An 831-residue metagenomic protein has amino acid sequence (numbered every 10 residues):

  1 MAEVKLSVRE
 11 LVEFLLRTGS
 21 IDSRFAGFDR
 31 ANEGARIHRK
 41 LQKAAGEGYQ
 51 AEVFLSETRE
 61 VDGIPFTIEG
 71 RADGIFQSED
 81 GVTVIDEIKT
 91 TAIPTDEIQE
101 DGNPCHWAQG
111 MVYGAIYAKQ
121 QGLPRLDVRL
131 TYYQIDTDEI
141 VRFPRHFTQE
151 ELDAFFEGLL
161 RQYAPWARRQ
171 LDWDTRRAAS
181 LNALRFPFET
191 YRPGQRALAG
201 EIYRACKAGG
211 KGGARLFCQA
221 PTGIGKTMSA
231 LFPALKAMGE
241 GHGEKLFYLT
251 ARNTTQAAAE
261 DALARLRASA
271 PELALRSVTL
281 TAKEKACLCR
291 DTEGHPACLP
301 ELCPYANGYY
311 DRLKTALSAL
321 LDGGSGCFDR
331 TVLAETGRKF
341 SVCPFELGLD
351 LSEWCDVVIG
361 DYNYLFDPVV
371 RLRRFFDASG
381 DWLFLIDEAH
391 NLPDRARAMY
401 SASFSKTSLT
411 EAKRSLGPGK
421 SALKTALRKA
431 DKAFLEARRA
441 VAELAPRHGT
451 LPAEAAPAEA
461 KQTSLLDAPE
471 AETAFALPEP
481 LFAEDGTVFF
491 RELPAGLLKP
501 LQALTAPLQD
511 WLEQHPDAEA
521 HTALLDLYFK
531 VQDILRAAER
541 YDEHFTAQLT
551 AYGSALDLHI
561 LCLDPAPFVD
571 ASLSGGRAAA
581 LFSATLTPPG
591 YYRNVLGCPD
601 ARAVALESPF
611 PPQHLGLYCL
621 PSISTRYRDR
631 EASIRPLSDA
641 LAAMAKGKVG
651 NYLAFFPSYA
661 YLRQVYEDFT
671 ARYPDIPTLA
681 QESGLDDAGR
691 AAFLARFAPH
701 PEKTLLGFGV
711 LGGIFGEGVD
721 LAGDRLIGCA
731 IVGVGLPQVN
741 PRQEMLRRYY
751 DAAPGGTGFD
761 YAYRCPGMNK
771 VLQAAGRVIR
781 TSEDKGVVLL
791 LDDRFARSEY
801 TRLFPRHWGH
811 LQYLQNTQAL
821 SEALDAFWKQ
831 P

Functional and structural regions predicted by a protein language model:
M1-S78, A108: Metal-dependent nuclease catalytic cores that hydrolyze phosphodiester bonds in DNA/RNA, characterized by
T58-A154: Mg2+/Mn2+-dependent nuclease catalytic core
W173-Q219: Conserved pre-motif I regulatory segment
A178, R185, H242-V358, F366 (+6 more regions): A substrate-engagement module of RecA-like helicase motors
A230, A257, R338-V357, Y362-K499 (+2 more regions): Signature of the SF2 helicase/ATPase Hel1-core->accessory helical subdomain module
L333-V358, P368-F375, L504-S624, A632-I634 (+3 more regions): A contiguous, basic/glycine-rich beta-loop/short-helix subdomain that forms a polymer-engagement track
P621-A632, S683-F795: Conserved RecA-like P-loop NTPase helicase motor core
P657-E682: Conserved helicase motor "Helicase C" RecA-like lobe of SF1/SF2 P-loop NTPases
